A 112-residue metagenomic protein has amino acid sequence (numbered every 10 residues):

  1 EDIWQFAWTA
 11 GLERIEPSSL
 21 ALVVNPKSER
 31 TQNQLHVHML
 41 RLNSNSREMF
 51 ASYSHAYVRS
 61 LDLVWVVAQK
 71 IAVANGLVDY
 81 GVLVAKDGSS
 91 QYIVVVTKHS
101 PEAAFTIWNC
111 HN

Functional and structural regions predicted by a protein language model:
E1-N112: HIT superfamily nucleotide-processing domains
